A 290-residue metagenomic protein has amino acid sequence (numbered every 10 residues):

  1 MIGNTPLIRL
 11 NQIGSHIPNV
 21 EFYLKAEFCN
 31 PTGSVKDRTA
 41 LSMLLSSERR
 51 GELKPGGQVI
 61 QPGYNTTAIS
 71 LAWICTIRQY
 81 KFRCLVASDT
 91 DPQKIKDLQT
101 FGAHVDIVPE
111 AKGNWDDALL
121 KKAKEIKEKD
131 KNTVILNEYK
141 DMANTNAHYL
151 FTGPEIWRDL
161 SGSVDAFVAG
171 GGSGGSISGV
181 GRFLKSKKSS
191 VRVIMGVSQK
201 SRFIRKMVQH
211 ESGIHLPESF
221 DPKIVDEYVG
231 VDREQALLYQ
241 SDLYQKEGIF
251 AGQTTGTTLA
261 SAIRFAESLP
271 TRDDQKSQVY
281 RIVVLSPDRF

Functional and structural regions predicted by a protein language model:
M1-F290: PLP-dependent amino-acid enzyme catalytic core
